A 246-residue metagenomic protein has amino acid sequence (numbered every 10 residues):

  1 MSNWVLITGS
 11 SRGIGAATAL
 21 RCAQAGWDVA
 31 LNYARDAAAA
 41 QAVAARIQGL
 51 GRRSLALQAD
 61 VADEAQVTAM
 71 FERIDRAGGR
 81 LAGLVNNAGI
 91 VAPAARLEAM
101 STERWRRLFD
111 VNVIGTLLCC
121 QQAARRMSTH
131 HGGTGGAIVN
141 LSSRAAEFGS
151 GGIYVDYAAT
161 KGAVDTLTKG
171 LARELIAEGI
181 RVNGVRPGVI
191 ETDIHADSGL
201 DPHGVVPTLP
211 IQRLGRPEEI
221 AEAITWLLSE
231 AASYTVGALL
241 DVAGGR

Functional and structural regions predicted by a protein language model:
S11-R12: Conserved glycine-rich cofactor-binding loop
A95-L97, R104-F109, V205: Substrate-binding pocket helix/loop in short-chain dehydrogenase/reductase
C120-Q121, K169: A short, exposed helix-loop element centered on a Lys and neighboring polar residues
R125, R173-E174, S233: Alpha-helical segment proximal to the catalytic Tyr-Lys
G133, V139-A163, T168-A177: Catalytic loop of short-chain dehydrogenase/reductase
I176, R181, T235-G237: Short, small/polar-rich loop/turn modules that mediate ligand/substrate recognition or access, typified
R213-V242: C-terminal substrate-recognition "lid" of short-chain dehydrogenase/reductases
